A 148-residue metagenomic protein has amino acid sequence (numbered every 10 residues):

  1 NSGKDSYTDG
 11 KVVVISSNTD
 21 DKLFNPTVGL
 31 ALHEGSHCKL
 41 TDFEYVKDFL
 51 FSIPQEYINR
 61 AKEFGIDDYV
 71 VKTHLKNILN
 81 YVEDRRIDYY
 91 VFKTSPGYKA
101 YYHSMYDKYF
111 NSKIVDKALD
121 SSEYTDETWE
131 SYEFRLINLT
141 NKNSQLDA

Functional and structural regions predicted by a protein language model:
N1-A148: Short, functionally important secondary-structure microenvironments
